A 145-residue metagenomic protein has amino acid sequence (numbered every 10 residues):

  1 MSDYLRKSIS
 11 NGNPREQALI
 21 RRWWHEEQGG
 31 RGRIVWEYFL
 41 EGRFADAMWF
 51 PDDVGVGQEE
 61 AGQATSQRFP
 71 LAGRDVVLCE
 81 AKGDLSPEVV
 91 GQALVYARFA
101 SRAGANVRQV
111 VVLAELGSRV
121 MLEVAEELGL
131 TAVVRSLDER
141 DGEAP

Functional and structural regions predicted by a protein language model:
M1-P145: Charged, terminal alpha-helix-loop-beta segments that serve as non-catalytic nucleic-acid engagement and/or assembly
